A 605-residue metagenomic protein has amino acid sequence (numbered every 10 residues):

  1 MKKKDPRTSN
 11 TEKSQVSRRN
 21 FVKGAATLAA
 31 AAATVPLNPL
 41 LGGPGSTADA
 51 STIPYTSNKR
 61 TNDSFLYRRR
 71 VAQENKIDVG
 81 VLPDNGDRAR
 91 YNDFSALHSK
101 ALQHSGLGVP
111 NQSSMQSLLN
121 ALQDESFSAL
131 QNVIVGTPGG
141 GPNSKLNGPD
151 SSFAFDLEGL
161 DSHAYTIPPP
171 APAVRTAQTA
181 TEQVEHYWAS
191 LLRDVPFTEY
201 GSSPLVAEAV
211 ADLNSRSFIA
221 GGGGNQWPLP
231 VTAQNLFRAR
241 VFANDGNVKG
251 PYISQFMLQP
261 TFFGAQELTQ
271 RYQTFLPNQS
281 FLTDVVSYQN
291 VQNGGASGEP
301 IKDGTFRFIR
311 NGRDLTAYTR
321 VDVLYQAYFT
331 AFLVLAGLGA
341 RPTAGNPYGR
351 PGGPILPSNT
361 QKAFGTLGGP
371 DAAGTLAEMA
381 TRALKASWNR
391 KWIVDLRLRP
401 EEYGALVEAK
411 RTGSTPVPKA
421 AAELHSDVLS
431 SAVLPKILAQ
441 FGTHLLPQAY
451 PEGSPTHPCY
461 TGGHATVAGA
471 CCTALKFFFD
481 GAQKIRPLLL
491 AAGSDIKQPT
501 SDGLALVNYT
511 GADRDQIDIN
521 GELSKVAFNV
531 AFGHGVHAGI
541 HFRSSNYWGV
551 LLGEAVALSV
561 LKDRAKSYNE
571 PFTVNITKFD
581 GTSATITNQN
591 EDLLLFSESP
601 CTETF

Functional and structural regions predicted by a protein language model:
M1-V16: N-terminal secretory signal peptides
P6-S9, A25, A50: A detector of low-complexity, intrinsically disordered, Ser/Thr/Gly/Pro/Ala-rich segments
N20-G42: N-terminal export signals
G43-F605: Hydrophobic alpha-helical bundle signature of multipass membrane enzymes
